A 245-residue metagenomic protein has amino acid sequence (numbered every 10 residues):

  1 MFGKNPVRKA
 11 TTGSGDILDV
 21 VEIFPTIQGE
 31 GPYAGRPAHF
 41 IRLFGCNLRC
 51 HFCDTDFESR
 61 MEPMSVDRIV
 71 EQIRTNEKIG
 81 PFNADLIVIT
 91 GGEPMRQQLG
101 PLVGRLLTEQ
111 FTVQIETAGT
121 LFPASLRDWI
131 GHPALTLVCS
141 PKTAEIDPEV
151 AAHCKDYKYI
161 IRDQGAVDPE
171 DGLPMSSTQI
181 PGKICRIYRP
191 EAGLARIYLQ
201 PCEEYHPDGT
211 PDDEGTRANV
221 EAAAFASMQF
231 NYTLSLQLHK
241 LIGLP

Functional and structural regions predicted by a protein language model:
M1-R8, G13-S14, L18-Q28, P37-F44 (+1 more regions): Conserved Radical SAM active-site core
P32-G35, V150-A151: Short glycine/proline-enriched turns and hinge-like loops at secondary-structure junctions
A34, F44, R189-P190: Short, surface-exposed loop and linker segments with low hydrophobicity and enrichment for Pro/Ser/Thr
M95-P245: Conserved AdoMet/S-adenosylmethionine-binding subsite of the radical SAM
